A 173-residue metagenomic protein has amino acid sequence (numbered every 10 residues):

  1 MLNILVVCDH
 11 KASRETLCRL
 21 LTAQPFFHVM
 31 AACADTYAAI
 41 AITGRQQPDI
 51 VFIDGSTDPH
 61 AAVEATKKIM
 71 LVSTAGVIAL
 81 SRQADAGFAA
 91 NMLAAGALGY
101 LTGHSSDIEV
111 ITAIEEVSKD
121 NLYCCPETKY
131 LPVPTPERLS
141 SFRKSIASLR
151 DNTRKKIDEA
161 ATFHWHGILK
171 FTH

Functional and structural regions predicted by a protein language model:
M1-S13, L17-L21, V51: Conserved acidic segment of CheY-like receiver
F26-A34: Short hydrophobic/Thr-rich beta-strand motif most characteristic of the beta2 strand and flanking loop of CheY-like
A34-I50: Acidic, metal-coordinating helix/loop segments flanking the phosphotransfer/catalytic sites of two-component signaling
D35, D58, Q83-G87, S106-E109: Negatively charged, flexible loop motifs adjacent to catalytic sites in prokaryotic signal transduction proteins
V51, V77, Y100-L101: Two-component signal transduction core modules
V51-T66, A84-D85: Conserved phosphotransfer microenvironments
T74-A84: A short, hydrophobic beta-strand element within the central beta-sheet of small alpha/beta folds
A89-L93, G99-N152, T162-T172: Short, flexible helix-to-coil linker/hinge segments that flank and couple to helix-turn-helix
